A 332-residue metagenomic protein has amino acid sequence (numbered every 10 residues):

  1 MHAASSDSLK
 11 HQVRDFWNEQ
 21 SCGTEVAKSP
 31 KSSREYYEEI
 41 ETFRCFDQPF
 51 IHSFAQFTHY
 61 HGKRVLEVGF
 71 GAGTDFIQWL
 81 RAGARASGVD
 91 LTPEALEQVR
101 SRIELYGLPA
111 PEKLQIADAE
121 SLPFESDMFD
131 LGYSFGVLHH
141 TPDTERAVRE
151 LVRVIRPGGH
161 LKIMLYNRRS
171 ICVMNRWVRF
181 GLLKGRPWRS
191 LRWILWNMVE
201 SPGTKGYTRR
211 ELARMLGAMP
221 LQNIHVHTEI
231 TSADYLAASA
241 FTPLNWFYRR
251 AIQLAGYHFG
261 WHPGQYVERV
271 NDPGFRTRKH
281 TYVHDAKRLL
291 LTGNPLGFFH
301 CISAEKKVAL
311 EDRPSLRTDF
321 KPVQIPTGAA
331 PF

Functional and structural regions predicted by a protein language model:
M1-E39, F332: N-terminal, positively charged/glycine-rich alpha-helical extensions of SAM-dependent methyltransferases
S33-K63: Conserved alpha-helix/loop element of class I SAM-dependent methyltransferases that forms part of the SAM/SAH-binding
K63-S121: Class I SAM-dependent methyltransferase SAM/SAH-binding core
E120-L131: A short acidic, Gly/Pro-enriched loop at the edge of an enzyme's catalytic core that lines a small-molecule cofactor
D130-D143: A short SAM/SAH-binding and catalytic strip from SAM-dependent methyltransferases
E145-H160: A short glycine-rich, Lys/Arg-flanked "PGG" loop and its adjoining helix->strand segment in the class I
H160-R189: Conserved class I S-adenosyl-L-methionine
V178-L183, R189-R192, E200-A218, Q222-F332: A C-terminal cap/extension of S-adenosyl-L-methionine-dependent methyltransferases that defines the acceptor-substrate
